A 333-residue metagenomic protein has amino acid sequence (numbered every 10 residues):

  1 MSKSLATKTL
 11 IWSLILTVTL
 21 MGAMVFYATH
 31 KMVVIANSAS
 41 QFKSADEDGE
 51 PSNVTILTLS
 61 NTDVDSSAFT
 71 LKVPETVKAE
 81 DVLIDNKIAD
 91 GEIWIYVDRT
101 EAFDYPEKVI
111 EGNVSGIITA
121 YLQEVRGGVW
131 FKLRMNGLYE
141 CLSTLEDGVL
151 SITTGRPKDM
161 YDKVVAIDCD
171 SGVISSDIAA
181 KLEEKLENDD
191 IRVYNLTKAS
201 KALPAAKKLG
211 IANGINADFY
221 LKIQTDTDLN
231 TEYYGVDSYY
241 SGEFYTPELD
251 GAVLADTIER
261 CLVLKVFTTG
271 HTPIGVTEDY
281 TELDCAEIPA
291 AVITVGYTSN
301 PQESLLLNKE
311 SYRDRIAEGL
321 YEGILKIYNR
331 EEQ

Functional and structural regions predicted by a protein language model:
S2-I167, G172-N195, T225: Short linear recognition/processing motifs and adjacent strand/loop elements at protein termini and domain edges
G172-Q333: Active-site-proximal helix/loop segments of hydrolytic enzymes
